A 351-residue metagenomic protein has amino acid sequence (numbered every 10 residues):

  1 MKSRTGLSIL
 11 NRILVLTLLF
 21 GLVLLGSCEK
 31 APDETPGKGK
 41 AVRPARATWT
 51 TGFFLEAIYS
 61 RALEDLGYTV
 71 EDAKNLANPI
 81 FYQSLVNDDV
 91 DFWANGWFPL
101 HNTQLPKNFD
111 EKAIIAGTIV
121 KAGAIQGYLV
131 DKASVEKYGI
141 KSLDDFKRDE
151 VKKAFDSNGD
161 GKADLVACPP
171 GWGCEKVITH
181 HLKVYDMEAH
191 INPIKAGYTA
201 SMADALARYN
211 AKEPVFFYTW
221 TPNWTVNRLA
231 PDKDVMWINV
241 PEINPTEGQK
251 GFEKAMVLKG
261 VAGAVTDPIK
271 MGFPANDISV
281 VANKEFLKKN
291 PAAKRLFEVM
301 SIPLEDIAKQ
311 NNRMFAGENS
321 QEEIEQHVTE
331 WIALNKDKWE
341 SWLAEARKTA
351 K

Functional and structural regions predicted by a protein language model:
L24-S27: C-terminal motif of bacterial Sec signal peptides marking the signal peptidase cleavage site
P36-T51, Y68-K74, K162-V166, F297: Short, well-ordered beta-strand elements
W49-T50, Y68-Q83, P193-D204, P222-N223: Short helix-initiation/N-cap motifs at beta->coil->alpha
E56, L76-K112, D204, W224-A230: Pocket-flanking alpha-helical
A113-A167: A conserved helix-loop-strand patch within extracytoplasmic ligand-binding domains of the periplasmic binding
Q126-E136, D277-K289, R313: A bilobed periplasmic-binding-protein/Venus flytrap-type ligand-binding module shared by bacterial periplasmic
K183-D186, I194-A308: Flexible, solvent-exposed loop/hinge segments that line or gate ligand/substrate-binding clefts
F273, F286-L287, K294-L296, M300-K351: C-terminal functional modules
